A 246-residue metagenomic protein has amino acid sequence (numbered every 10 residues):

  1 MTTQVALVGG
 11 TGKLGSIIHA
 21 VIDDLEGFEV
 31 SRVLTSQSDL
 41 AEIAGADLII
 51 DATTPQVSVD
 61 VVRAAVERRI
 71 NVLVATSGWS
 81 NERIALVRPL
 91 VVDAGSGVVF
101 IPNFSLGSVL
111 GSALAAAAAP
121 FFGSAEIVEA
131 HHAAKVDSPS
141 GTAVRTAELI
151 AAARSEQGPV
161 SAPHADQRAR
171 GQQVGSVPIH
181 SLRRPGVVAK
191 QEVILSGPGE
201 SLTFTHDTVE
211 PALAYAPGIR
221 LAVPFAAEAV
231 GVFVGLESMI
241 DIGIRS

Functional and structural regions predicted by a protein language model:
Q4-I43, G123-S246: C-terminal substrate-binding/catalytic lobe of Rossmann-fold NAD(P)-dependent oxidoreductases
T35, S77-W79, N103-S105, A130-A133: Short, ordered loop/turn segments at secondary-structure junctions
L48, Q56-A75, L86: Rossmann-fold NAD(P) dinucleotide-binding segment
T53-T54, S77, R183: Short glycine-/small-residue-rich Rossmann-like dinucleotide-binding loops
N71, L86-S105, G123-A125: Rossmann-fold dehydrogenase core element
T76-V98, L114-A117: Rossmann-fold NAD(P)-binding glycine/threonine-rich loop
L110-F122, S138: Rossmann-like NAD(P)H-binding beta-loop-alpha module
